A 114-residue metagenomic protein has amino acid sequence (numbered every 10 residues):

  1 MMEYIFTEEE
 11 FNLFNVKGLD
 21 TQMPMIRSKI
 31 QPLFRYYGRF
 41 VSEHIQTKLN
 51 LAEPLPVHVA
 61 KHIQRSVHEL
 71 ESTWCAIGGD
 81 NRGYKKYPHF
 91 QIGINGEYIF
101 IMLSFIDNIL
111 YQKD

Functional and structural regions predicted by a protein language model:
M1-F6, A52-L55, I77-H89: Phosphate-binding glycine-rich loops and adjacent basic patches that engage nucleotide phosphates, nucleic-acid
M1-M23, G96, I101-D114: Charged, low-complexity intrinsically disordered regions
F6-P56: Active-site acidic/histidine clusters and adjacent loop/turn architecture that either coordinate catalytic ions
R39, E43, R65-C75: Short charge-dense sequence patches
A52-L55, A60-E71: Long amphipathic N-terminal alpha/beta scaffold segment
E69-D114: Aromatic- and glycine-enriched beta-alpha-beta binding-site module
